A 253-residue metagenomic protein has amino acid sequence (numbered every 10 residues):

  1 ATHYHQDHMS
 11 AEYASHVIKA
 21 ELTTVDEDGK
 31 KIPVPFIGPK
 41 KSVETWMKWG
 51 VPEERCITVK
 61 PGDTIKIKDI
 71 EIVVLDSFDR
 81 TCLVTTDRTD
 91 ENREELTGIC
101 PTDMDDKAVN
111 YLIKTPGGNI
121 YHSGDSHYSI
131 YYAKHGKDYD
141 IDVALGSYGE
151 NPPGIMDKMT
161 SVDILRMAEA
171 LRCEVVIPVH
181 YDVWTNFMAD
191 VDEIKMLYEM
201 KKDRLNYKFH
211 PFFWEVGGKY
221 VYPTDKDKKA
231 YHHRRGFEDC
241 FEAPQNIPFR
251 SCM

Functional and structural regions predicted by a protein language model:
A1-D7, F36-K40, Y121-S126, A144-G149 (+2 more regions): Active-site neighborhood of phospho(di)ester-bond hydrolases with catalytic His/Asp-centered motifs
A1-G38, K137-L145: Active-site metal-binding motif and surrounding structural segment of the metallo-beta-lactamase
Y4-M9, V43-W46, D63-K66, R80-C82 (+4 more regions): Active-site environment of divalent metal-dependent phosphoester hydrolases
A11-L22, V43, N110, Y132-G136 (+2 more regions): Short amphipathic alpha-helical segments and helix-helix/interface helices
P33-P35, M47-K66, H135, S161-M253: Binuclear metal-ion centers of metallo-dependent hydrolases, dominated by the metallo-beta-lactamase
E54-R55, Y121-H127, P153-K158: Active-site glycine- and acidic-residue-rich loops that bind and position anionic ligands or nucleotide-like cofactors
T58-Y139, G217-M253: Core dinuclear metal-dependent hydrolase active-site scaffold
V143-M167: Active-site-proximal segments of metal-dependent phosphoesterases and phosphodiesterases across multiple
